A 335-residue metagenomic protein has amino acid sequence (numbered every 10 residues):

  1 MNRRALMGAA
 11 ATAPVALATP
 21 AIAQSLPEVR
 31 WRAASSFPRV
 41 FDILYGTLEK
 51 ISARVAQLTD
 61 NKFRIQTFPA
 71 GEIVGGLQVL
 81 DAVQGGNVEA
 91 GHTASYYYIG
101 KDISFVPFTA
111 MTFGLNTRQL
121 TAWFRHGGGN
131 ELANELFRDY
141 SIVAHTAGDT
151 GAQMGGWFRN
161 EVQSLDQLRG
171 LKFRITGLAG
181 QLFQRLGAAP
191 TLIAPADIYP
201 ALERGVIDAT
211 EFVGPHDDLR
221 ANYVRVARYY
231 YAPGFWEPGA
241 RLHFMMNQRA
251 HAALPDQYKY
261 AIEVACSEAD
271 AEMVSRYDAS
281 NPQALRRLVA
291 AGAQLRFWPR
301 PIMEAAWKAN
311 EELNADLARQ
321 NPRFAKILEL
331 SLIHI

Functional and structural regions predicted by a protein language model:
N2-L17, I22-L120, G128-I333: N-terminal secretory/targeting leader peptides
